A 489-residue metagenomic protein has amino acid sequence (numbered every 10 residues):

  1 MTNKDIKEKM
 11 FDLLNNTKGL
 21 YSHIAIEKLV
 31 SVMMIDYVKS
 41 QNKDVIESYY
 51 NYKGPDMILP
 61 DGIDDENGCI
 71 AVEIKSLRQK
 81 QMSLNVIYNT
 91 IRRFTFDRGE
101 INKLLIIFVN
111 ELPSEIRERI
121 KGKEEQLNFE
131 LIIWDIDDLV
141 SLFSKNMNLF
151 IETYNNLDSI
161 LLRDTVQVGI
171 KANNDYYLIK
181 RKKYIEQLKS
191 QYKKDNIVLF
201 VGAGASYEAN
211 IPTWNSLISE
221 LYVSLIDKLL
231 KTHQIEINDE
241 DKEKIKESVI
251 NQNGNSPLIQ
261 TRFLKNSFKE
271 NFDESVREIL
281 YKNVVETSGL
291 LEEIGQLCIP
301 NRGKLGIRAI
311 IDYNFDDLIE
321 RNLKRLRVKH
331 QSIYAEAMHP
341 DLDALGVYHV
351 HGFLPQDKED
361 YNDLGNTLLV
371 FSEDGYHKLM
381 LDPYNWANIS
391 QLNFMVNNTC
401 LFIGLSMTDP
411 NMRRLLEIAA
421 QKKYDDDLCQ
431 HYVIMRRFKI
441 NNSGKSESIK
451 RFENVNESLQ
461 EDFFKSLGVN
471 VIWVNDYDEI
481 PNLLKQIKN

Functional and structural regions predicted by a protein language model:
M1-K53: Acidic-basic catalytic patches of nuclease active cores, encompassing PD-(D/E)XK and other metal-cofactor nuclease
V30, M34, P55-R92: Conserved catalytic cores of phosphodiester-cleaving nucleases, focusing on short active-site segments
E73-Q81, F263-E292, T367-D382: Glycine-rich phosphate-binding "P-loop"
S76-M82, N110-I116, S206-Y207, L318 (+3 more regions): Short acidic, S/G/P-rich loop/turn micro-motifs used as interaction or catalytic elements
Q81-R93, S114-R119, L416, I449-S458: Well-ordered, non-membrane alpha-helical segments in soluble/globular domains
T95-L127: Nucleic-acid nuclease catalytic cores
K123-L127, I136-L199, A205-A209, E220 (+9 more regions): SIR2/sirtuin-family catalytic core signature
V347-A387, N393: Glycine-rich phosphate- or other oxyanion-binding loops that anchor nucleotides, phosphorylated ligands
